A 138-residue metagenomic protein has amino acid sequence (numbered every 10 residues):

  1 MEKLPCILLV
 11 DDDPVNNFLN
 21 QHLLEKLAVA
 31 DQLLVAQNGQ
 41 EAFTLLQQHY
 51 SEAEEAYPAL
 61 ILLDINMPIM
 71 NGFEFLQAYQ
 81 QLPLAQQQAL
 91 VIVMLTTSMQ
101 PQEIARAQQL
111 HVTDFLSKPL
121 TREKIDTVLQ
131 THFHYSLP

Functional and structural regions predicted by a protein language model:
P5-V15, N20-L24: Conserved acidic segment of CheY-like receiver
V35-Q48, G72: Helix N-cap/capping motif at the beta->alpha junctions
Y50-L62: Active-site beta3 strand of CheY-like receiver
L63-D64, T96: Active-site residues of response regulator receiver
M67: Receiver (REC) domain active-site loop signature in two-component systems and cognate sites in sensor histidine kinases
F73-Q86: Short amphipathic alpha-helix used as the core "switch/output" element in two-component signaling
E74, S98-D114: Alpha4 helix (beta4-alpha4-beta5 surface) of REC/receiver domains from two-component response regulators
K118: A Lys-centered signature of the CheY-like receiver
